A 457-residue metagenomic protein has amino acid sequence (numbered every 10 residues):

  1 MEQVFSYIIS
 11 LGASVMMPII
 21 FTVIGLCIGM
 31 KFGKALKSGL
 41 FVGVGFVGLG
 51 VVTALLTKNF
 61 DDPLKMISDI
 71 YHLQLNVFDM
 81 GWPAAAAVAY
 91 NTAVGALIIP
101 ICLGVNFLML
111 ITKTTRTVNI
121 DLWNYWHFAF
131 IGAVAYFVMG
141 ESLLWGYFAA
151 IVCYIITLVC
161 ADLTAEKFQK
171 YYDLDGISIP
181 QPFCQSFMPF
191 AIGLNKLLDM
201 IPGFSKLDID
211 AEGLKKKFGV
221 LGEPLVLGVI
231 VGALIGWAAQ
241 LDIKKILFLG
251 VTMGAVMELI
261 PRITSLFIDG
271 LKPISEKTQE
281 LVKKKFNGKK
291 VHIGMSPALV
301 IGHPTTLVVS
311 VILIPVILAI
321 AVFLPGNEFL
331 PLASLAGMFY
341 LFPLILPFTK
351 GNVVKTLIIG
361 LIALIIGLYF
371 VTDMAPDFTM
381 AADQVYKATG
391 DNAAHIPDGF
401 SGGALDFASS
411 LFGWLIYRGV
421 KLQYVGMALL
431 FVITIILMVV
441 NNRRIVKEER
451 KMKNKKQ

Functional and structural regions predicted by a protein language model:
M1-V52, A93-H292, G302-P304, V309 (+2 more regions): Signature of multi-pass transmembrane helix bundles
G45, L49-G95: Membrane helical hairpin/interfacial module
L56-K58, L73-Q74, T92-A93, A161 (+5 more regions): Hydrophobic transmembrane alpha-helix bundles
T57, L64, S68, M374-Q384: Membrane-proximal extracellular juxtamembrane segment immediately upstream of a following transmembrane helix
D61-D79, S275-S296: Membrane-interface interhelical connector segments
D79-G81, P100-G104, L357-L361: Alpha-helical transmembrane segments of multi-pass membrane proteins
I111-T115, G294-P376: Hydrophobic alpha-helical bundle architecture
